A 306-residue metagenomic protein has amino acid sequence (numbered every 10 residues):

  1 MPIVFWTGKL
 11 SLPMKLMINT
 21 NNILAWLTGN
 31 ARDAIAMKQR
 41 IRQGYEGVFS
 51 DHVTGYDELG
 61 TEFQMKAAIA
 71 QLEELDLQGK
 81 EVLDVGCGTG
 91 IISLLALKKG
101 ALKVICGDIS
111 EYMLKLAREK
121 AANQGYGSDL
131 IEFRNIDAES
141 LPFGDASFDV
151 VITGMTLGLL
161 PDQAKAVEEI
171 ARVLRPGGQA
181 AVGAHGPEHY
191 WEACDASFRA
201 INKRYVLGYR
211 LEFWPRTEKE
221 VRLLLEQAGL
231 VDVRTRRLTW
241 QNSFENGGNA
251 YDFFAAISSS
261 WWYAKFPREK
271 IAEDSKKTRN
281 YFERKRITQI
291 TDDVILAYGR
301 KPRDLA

Functional and structural regions predicted by a protein language model:
F5-L77, I91-L95, G125: Conserved class I S-adenosyl-L-methionine
N19, A25-A31, T89, E212-A306: Conserved Class I S-adenosyl-L-methionine
L83-V85, T89-S140: Class I SAM-dependent methyltransferase SAM/SAH-binding core
G107, G154-L157, G183: Residues lining the SAM
E139-V150: A short acidic, Gly/Pro-enriched loop at the edge of an enzyme's catalytic core that lines a small-molecule cofactor
V150-D162: A short SAM/SAH-binding and catalytic strip from SAM-dependent methyltransferases
A164-P176: A short glycine-rich, Lys/Arg-flanked "PGG" loop and its adjoining helix->strand segment in the class I
A181-K203: Conserved class I S-adenosyl-L-methionine
